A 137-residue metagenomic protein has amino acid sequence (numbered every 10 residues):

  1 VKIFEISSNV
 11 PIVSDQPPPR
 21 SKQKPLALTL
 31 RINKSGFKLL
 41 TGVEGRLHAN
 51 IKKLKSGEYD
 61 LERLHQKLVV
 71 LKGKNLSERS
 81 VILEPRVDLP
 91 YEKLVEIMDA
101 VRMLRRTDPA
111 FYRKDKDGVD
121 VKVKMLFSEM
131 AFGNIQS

Functional and structural regions predicted by a protein language model:
V1-K55, K74, R106-S137: Extracytoplasmic juxtamembrane/flexible linker immediately downstream of a transmembrane helix or signal peptide
L30, F37, L64, V81-L83: Hydrophobic beta-strand residues in large extracellular and virion-surface proteins
S56-L76: Periplasmic peptidoglycan-binding/anchoring modules of Gram-negative envelope and division proteins
L71-L89: Short, surface-exposed beta-strand segments enriched in small/polar/acidic residues
V87-R106: Amphipathic alpha-helical interaction surfaces in cytosolic regulatory modules
